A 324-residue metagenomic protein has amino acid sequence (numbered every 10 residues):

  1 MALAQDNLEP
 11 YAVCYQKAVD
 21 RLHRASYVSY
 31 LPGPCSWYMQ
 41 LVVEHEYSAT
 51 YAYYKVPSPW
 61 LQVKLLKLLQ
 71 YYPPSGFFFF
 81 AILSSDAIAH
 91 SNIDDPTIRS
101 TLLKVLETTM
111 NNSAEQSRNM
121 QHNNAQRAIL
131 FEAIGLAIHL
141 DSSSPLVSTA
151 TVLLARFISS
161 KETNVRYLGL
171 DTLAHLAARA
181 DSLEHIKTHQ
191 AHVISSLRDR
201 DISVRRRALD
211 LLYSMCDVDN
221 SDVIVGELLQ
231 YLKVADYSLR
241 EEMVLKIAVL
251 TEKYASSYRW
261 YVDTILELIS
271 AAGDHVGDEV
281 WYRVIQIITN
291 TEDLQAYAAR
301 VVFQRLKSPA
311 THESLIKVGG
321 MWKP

Functional and structural regions predicted by a protein language model:
M1-P324: Extended alpha-solenoid helical-repeat scaffolds
